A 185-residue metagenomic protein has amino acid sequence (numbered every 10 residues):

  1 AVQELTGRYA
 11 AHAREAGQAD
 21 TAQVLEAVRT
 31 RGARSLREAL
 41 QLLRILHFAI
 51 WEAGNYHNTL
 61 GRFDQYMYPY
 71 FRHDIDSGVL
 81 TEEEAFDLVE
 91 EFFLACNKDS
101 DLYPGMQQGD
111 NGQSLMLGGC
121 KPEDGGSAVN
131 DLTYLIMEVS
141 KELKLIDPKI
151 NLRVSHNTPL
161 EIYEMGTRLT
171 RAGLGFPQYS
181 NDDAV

Functional and structural regions predicted by a protein language model:
A1, H12-V185: Conserved catalytic cores of very large enzyme subunits
